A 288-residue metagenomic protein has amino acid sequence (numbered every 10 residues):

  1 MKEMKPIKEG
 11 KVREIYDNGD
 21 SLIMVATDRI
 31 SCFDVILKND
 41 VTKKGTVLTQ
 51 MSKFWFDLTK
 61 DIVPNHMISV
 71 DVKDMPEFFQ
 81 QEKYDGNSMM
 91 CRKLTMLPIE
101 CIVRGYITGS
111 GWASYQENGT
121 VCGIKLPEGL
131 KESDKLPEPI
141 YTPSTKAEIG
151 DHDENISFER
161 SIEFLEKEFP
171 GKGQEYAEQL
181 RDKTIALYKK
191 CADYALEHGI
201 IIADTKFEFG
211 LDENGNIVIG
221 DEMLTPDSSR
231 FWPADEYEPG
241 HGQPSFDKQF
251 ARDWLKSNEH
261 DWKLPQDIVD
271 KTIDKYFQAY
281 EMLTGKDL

Functional and structural regions predicted by a protein language model:
M1-E148, H260-L288: Active-site loop/lid in soluble adenylation, ligation, and acyl-transfer enzymes
S21, M96-P98, H198-I202, N214-I217: Coil-to-beta-strand transition motifs
F33, W112-A113, N214, S228-R230: Intrinsically disordered, low-complexity acidic/polar segments
D61-H66, K190-I202, G215, T284-L288: Surface-exposed helix-capping loop/turn segments at secondary-structure junctions
V103, I202-M223: Conserved metal-phosphate-binding beta-hairpin within the catalytic cores of diverse ATP-dependent phosphoryl-transfer
E117-N118, K125-E175, I219, M223-L283: Anionic ligand-binding catalytic core segments
F169-A203: A long amphipathic alpha-helix within ATP-dependent nucleotide-binding catalytic cores
